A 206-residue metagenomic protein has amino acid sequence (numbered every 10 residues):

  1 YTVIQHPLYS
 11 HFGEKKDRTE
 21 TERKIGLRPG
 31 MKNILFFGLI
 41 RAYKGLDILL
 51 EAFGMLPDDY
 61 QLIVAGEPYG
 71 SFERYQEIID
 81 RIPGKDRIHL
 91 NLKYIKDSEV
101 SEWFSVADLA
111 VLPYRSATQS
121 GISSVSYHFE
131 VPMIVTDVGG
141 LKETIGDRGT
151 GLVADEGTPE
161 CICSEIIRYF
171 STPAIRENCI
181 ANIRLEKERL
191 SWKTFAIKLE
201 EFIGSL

Functional and structural regions predicted by a protein language model:
Y1-K15: Donor nucleotide-sugar binding/catalytic pocket of nucleotide-sugar-dependent glycosyltransferases
L8-Y9, F37, Q61-Q76, K93: Glycosyltransferase donor-sugar binding loop
G13-L27: A short helix/loop element that forms part of the nucleotide-sugar donor recognition site in Leloir-type
R28-K44, L50-G54, I63: Conserved donor-binding/catalytic core segment of Leloir-type glycosyltransferases
Y75-S101: Nucleotide-activated donor-binding/catalytic signature segment of Leloir-type glycosyltransferases, i.e., the conserved
E102-Q119, H128-V131: Acidic donor-binding loop of glycosyltransferase active sites
P132-V135, I145: Short hydrophobic beta-strand element within catalytic cores of glycosyltransferases and related nucleotide-activated
D147-P159, R168-A174: Conserved acidic donor-binding segment of nucleotide-sugar-dependent glycosyltransferases
